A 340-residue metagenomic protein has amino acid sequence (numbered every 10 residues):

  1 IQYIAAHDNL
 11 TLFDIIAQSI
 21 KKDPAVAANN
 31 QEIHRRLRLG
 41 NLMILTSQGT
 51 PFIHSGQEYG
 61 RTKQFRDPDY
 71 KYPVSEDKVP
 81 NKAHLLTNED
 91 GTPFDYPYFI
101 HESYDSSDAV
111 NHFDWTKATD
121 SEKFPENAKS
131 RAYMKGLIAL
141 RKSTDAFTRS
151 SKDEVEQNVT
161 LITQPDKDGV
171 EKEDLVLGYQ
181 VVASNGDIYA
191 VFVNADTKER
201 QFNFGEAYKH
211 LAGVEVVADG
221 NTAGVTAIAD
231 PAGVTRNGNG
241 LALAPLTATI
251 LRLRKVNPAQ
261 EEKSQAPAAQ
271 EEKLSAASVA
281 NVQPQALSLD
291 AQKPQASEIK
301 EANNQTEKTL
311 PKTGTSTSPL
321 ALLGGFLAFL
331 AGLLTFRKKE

Functional and structural regions predicted by a protein language model:
Q2-L211: Loop/helix patches that line or flank the sugar-binding groove of alpha-linked glycan CAZymes
T116, V182, G205, V217-D219 (+3 more regions): A structural detector for beta-sheet-dominated domains
Y179-V181, L241, K300-E301: Short acidic-hydrophobic surface loop/beta-edge motif
V217-R236: Solvent-exposed beta-strand/loop surfaces of large extracellular or lumenal domains
P231-E261: C-terminal beta-strand-rich structural cap/linker in extracellular carbohydrate-active enzymes
N257-A321: Intrinsically disordered, low-complexity repeat and linker tracts
G324-F329: Core hydrophobic alpha-helical transmembrane segments of single-pass membrane proteins
A331-E340: C-terminal membrane-anchoring or membrane-association module
